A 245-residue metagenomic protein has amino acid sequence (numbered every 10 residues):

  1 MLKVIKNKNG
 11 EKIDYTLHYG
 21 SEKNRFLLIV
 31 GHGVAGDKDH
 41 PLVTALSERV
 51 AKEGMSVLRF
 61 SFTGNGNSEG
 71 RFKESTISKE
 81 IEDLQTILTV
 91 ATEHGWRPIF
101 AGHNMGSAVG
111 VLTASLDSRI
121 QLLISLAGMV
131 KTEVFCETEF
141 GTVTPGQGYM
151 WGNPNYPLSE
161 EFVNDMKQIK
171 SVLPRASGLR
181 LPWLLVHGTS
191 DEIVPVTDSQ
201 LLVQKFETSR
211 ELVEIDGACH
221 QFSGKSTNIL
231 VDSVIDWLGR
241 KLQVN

Functional and structural regions predicted by a protein language model:
M1-E22: N-terminal cap/lid segment of alpha/beta-hydrolase-fold proteins
N24-G33: Short beta-strand element of the alpha/beta-hydrolase
H32, G102-N104, G188: Conserved alpha/beta-hydrolase "nucleophile elbow" surrounding the catalytic nucleophile
A35-P41: Short substrate-entry loop that stabilizes the transition state in hydrolases
P41-V43, S47-E69: Conserved alpha/beta-hydrolase
N65-H94: Catalytic nucleophile-loop/oxyanion-hole region of alpha/beta-hydrolase and closely related hydrolase-like folds
T92-N104: Alpha/beta-hydrolase fold nucleophile elbow
I99, A108, D117-E214, A218-N245: The alpha/beta-hydrolase serine catalytic core
